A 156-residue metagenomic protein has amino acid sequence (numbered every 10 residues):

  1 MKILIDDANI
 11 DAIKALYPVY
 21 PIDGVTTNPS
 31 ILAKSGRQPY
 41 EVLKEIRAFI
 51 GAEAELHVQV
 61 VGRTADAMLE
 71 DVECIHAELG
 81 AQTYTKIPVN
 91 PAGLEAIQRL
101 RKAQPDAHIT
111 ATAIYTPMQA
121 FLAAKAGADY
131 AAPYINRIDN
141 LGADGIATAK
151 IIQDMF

Functional and structural regions predicted by a protein language model:
M1-K14, V19-I22, T27-A103, I135: Active-site beta->alpha loop and helix N-cap motifs at the rims of alpha/beta catalytic domains
P91-L94, A107-F156: Catalytic alpha/beta core domains of metabolic enzymes, predominantly
